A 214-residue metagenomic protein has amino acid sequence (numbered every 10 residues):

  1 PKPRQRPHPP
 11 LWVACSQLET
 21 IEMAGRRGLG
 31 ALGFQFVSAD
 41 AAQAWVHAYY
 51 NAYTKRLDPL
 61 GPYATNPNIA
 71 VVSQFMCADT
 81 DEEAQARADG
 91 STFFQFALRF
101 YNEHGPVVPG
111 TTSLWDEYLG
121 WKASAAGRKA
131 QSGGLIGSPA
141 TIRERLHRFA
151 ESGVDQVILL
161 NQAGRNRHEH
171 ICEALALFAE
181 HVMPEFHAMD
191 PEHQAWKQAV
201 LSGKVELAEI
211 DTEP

Functional and structural regions predicted by a protein language model:
P3-P10: A local structural motif
L11-A14, L29-F34, P67-Q74, V157-L159: Hydrophobic faces of well-ordered beta-strands that scaffold small-molecule active sites in alpha/beta enzyme cores
S16-H47: A conserved active-site cap/scaffold subdomain adjacent to cofactor or substrate pockets
F36-A39, L159-L175: Glycine-rich, proline-tolerant flexible connector loops at the mouths of alpha/beta enzymes
D40-V154, M183, H187-P214: An alpha-helical appendage that flanks or caps ligand/catalytic pockets
A78-D81, N166-A179, E209: Short glycine/threonine-rich loop-to-helix capping motif typified by GTGT followed within a few residues by an Asp-Pro
